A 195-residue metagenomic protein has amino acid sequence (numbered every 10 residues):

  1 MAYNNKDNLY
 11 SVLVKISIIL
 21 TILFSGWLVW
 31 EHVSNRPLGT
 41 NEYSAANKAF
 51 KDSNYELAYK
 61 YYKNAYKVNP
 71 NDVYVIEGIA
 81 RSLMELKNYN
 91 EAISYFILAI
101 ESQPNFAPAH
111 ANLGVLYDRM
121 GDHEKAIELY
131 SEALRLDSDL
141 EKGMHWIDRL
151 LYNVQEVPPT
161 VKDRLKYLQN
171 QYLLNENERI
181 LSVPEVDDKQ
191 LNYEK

Functional and structural regions predicted by a protein language model:
E42-A45, A49, Y61, I76-L86 (+3 more regions): TPR/Sel1-like alpha-solenoid repeat signature
K51-D52, E85-L86, R119-M120, N153 (+1 more regions): Register position in tetratricopeptide repeats
N64-A65, L98-A99, E132-A133: Canonical positions in the second alpha-helix
V75, A109, K142-G143, V161: TPR alpha-solenoid repeat register
G78, N112, W146-I147, R164: Canonical tetratricopeptide repeat
